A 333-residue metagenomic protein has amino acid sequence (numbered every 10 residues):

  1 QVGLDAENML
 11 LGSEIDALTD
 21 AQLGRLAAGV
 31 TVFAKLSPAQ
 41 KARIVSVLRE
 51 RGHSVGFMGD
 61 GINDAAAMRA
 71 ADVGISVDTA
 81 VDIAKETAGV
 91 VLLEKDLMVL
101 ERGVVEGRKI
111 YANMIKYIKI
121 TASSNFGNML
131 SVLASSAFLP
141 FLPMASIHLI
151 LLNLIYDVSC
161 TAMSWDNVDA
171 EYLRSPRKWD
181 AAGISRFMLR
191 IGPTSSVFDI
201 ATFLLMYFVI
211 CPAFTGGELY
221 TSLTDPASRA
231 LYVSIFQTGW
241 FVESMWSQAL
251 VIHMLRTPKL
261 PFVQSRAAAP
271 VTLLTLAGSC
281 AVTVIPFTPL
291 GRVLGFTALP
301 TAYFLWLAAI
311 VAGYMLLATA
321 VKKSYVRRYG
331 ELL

Functional and structural regions predicted by a protein language model:
V2-F57, A71, S76-L260: Membrane-embedded transport module
M68: Cytosolic ligand/metal-binding cores
L133-F141, V284-P300: Transmembrane helix-loop junctions at the membrane interface of multipass transporters and ion channels
F198-L204, G278-V293: Hydrophobic alpha-helical transmembrane segments in multi-pass integral membrane proteins
Q248-I252, Y314-K323: Alpha-helical transmembrane segments
V263-L273: Cytoplasmic-side transmembrane-helix entry/capping segments in multi-pass membrane proteins
A320-L332: Membrane-interface capping segments at transmembrane-helix boundaries
